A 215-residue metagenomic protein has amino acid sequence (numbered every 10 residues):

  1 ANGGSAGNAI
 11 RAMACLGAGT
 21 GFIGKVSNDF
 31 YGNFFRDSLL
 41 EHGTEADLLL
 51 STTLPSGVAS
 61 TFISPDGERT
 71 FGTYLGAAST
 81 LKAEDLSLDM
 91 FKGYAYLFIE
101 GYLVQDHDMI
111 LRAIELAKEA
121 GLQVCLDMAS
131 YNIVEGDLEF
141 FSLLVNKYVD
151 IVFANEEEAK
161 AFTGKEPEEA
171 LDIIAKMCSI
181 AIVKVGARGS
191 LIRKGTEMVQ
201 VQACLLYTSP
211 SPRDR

Functional and structural regions predicted by a protein language model:
A1-I23, Q202: Glycine-rich phosphate/adenosyl-contacting loop at the front of the ribokinase-like
N2, A6, D106, R213: Short, conserved glycine- and acidic-residue-centered signature motifs in active-site or ligand-binding loops
G3, G7, L16, H42 (+2 more regions): Short, basic and Ser/Thr-rich N-terminal targeting/leader segments
M13, K184-A187, R213: A short acidic Gly-Thr/Ser loop motif
S27, R36-L54, I63-Q200: Ribokinase/PfkB-type carbohydrate-kinase core domain
Y207-D214: Conserved small/polar residues in nucleotide/adenosyl-binding loops
